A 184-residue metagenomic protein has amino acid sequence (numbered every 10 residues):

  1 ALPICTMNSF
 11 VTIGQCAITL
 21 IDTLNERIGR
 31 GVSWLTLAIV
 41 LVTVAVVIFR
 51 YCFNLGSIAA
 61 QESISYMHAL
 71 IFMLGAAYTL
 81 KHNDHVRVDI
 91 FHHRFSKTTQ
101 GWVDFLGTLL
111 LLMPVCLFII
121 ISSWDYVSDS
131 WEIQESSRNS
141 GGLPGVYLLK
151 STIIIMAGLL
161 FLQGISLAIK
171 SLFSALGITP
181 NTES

Functional and structural regions predicted by a protein language model:
A1-I4: Short, small-residue-biased leader/transition segments that mark boundaries at the very start of proteins
T6-S184: Alpha-helical transmembrane segments and membrane-interface helix-loop junctions in multi-pass membrane proteins
